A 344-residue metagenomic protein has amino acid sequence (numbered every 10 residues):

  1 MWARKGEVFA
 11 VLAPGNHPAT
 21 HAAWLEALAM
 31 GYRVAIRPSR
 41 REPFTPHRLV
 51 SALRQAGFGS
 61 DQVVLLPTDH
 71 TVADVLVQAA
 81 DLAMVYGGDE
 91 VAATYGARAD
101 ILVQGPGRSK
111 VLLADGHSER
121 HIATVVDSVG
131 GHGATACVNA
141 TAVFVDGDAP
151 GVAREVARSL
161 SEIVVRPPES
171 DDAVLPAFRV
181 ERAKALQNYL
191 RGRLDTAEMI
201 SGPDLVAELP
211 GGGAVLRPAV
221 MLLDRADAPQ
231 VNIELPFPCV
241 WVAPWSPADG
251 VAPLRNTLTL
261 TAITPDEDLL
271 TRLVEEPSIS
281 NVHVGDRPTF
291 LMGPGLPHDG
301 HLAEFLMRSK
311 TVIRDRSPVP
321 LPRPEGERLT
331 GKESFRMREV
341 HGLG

Functional and structural regions predicted by a protein language model:
M1-D127, F144, D299, A303: Rossmann-like NAD(P) dinucleotide-binding subdomain of oxidoreductase/dehydrogenase enzymes
R40-E42, D148-A149, P288-F290: Short beta-alpha junction loops
F44, A92-A93, G151-V152, E267-R272 (+1 more regions): Short, charged/polar "capping" segments at the starts of alpha-helices and the immediately preceding loops
R48-A52, V152-S159: Alpha-helical scaffold elements adjacent to nucleotide-binding pockets in ATP/GTP-utilizing enzyme cores
V63, C239-V240: Short, conserved active-site loop motifs that form the nucleotide-linked donor/cofactor pocket
A92, S118-H121, A149-A153, A226-Q230: Short helix-loop capping/hinge motifs at secondary-structure junctions, enriched in acidic/polar residues
R108, D115-T141, R158-R225, S246 (+1 more regions): C-terminal segments
